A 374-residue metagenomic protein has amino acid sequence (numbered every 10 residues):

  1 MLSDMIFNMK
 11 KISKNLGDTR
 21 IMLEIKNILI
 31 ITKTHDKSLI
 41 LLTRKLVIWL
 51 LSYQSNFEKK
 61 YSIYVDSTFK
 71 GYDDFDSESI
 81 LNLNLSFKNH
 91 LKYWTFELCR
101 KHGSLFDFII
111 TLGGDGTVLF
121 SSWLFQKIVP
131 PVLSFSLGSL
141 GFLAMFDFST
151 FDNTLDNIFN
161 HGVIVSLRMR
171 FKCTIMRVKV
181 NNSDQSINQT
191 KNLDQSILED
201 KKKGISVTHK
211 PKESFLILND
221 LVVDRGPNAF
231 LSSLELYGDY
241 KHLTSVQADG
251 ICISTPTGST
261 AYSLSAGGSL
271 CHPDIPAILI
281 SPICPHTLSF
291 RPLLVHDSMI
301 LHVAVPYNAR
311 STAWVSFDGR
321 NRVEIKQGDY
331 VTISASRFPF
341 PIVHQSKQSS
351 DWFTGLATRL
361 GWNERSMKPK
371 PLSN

Functional and structural regions predicted by a protein language model:
M1-F108, L112, F148-S166, V178-V180 (+1 more regions): ATP/NTP phosphate-donor binding region
M1-L2, K14-G17, I21-M22, I30 (+6 more regions): ATP/nucleoside-binding phosphotransfer catalytic cores, i.e., glycine-rich phosphate-binding loops
K33, I110, G114, S136 (+2 more regions): A residue-level signal for conserved active-site and pocket-lining positions in enzyme catalytic cores
T34-H35, D115-T117, L140, T257-S259: Short glycine-rich anion-binding loops that position phosphate/pyrophosphate groups of nucleotides and phosphorylated
L51, S104-T111, D115-F125, V129 (+2 more regions): Feature detects long, helix-prone N-terminal segments enriched in hydrophobes
V118-T154, S265: Classical protein tyrosine phosphatase
S139-D249: Catalytic core of DAGKc-family lipid kinases
K241-S289: Gly/Ser/Thr-rich active-site loops/lids in small-molecule metabolic enzymes that frequently grip phosphoryl groups
